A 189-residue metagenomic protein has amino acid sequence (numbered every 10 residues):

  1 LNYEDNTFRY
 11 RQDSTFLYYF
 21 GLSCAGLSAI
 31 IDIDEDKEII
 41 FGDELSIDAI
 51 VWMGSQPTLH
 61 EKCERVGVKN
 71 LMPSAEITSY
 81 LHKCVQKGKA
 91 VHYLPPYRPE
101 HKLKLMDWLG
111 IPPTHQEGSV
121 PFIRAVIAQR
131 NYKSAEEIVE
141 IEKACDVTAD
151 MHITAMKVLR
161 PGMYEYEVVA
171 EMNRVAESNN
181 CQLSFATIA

Functional and structural regions predicted by a protein language model:
L1-D150: A composition/biophysics-driven feature that prefers long, compositionally simple stretches
L1-N2, E142-A189: Active-site cores enriched in adjacent His and Asp/Glu residues with nearby glycine-rich loops that coordinate divalent
